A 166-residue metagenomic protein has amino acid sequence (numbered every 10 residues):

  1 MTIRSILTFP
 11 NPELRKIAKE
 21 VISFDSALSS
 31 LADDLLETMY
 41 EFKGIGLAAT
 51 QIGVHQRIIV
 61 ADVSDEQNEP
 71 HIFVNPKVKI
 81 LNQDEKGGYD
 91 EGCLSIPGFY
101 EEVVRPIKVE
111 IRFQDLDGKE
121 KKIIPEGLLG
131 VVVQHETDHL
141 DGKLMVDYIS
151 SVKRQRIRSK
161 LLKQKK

Functional and structural regions predicted by a protein language model:
M1-K166: Positively charged
